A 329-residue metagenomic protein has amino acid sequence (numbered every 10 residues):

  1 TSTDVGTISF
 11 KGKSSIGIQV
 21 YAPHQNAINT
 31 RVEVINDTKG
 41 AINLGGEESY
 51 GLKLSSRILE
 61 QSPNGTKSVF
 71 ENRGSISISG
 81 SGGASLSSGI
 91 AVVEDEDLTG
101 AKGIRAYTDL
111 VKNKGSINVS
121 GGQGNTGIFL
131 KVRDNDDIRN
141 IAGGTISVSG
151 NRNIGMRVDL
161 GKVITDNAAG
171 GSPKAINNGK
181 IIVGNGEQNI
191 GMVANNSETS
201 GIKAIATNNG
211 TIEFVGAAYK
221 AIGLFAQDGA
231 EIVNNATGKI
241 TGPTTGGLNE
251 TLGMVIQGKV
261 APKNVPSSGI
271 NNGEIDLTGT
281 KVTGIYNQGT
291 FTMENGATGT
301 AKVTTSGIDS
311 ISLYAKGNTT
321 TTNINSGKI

Functional and structural regions predicted by a protein language model:
T1-S310, Y314-I329: Surface-exposed loop/turn motifs in large extracellular/passenger domains
